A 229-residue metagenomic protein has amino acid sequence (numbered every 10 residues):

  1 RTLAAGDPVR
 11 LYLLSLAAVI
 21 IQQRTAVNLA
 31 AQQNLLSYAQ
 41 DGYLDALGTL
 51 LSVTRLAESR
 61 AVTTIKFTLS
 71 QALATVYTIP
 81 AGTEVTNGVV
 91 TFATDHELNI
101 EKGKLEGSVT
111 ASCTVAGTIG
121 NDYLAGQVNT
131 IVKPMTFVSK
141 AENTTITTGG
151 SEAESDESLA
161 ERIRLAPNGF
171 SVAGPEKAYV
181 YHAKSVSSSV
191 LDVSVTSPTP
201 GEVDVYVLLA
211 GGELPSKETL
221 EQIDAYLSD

Functional and structural regions predicted by a protein language model:
R1-A178, H182-S185: N-terminal polar alpha-helical/low-complexity "assembly arms" that mediate subunit docking, oligomerization
A93-D95, S171-D229: Carbohydrate-recognition loop of C-type lectin domains
